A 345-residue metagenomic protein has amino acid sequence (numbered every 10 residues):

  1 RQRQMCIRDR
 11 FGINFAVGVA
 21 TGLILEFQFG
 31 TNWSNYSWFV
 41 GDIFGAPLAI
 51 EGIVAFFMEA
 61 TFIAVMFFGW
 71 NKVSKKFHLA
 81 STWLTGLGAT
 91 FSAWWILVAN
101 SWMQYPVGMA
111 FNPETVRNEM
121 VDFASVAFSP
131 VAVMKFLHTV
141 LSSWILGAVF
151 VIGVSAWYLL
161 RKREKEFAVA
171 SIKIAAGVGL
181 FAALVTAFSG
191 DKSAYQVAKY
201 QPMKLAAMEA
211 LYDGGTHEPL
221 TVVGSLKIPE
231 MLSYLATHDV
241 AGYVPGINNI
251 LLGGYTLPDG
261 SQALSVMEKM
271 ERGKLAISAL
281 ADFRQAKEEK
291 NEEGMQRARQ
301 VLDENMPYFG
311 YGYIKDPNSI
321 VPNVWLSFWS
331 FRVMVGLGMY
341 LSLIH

Functional and structural regions predicted by a protein language model:
Q2-C6: Short, small-residue-biased leader/transition segments that mark boundaries at the very start of proteins
D9-A20, G177-F181, G336: Hydrophobic alpha-helical transmembrane segments of multipass membrane transporters and ion channels, focusing on
I13-L84, S101: Membrane-interface helix-loop-helix modules in multi-pass inner-membrane proteins
F39-G52, N118-V140, L211, P322-V333: Short aromatic-rich membrane-water interface segments that cap or initiate transmembrane helices in multi-pass membrane
A64-K72, F77-W83, T90, W94-W102 (+3 more regions): Internal alpha-helical transmembrane segments
W95, A99, F181-L275: Aromatic-rich transmembrane-lumenal/periplasmic boundary elements in polytopic membrane proteins
N100-N118: Juxtamembrane non-transmembrane "cap" segments at the membrane-aqueous interface of multi-pass membrane proteins
P130-S143, I228-M339: Individual transmembrane alpha-helix segments
